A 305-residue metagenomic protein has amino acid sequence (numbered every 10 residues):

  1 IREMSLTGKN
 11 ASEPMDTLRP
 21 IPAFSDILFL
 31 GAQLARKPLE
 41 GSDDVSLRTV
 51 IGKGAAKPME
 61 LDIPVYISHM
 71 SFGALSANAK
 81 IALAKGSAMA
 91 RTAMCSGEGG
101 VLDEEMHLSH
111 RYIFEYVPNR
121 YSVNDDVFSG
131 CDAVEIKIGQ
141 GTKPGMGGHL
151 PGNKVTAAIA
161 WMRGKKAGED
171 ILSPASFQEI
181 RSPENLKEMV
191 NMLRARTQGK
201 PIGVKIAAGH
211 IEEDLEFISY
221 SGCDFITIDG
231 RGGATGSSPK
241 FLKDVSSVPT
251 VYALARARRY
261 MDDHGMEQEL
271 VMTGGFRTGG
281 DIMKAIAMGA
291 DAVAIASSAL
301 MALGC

Functional and structural regions predicted by a protein language model:
I1-V65, H69, A74-K85, A93 (+4 more regions): Conserved, well-structured core domains of diverse proteins
K57-E60, K85-A88, E104-L108, D125-G130 (+4 more regions): Solvent-exposed alpha-helices and their adjacent loops that cap or buttress functional pockets in soluble metabolic
L61-S71, L108-R111, L172-S176, Q198-P201: Short, basic, glycine/proline-bearing loop/turn elements
M70-F72, G99-V101, V117-N119, G139-G141 (+4 more regions): Active-site beta-loop-alpha junctions enriched in small/polar residues
A77, I81, A90, V155-T197: Internal alpha/beta core interface subdomains
R91, S109-I113, G130-A133, Y220-I226 (+1 more regions): Glycine-enriched alpha-helix->loop->beta-strand junction motifs that scaffold or abut catalytic
R111, E115-G168: Flexible glycine-/small-residue-enriched beta->alpha junction loops that bind anionic phosphate/pyrophosphate groups
P174-C305: Glycine-rich phosphate/ribose-binding loops and adjacent secondary-structure elements that form binding surfaces
